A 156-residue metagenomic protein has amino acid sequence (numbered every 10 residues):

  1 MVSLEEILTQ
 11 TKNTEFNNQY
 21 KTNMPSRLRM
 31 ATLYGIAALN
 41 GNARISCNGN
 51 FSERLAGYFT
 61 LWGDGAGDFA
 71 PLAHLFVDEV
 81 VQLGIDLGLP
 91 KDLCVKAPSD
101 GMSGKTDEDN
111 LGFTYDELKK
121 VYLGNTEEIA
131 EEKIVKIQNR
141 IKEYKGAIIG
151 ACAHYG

Functional and structural regions predicted by a protein language model:
M1-L4, T9-M24, Y34, A38-R44 (+1 more regions): ATP/NTP-dependent adenylation/nucleotidyl-transfer catalytic domains that generate, transfer, or process NMP-activated
S26-R29: Active-site glycine-rich loop that binds ribose-phosphate moieties when present
